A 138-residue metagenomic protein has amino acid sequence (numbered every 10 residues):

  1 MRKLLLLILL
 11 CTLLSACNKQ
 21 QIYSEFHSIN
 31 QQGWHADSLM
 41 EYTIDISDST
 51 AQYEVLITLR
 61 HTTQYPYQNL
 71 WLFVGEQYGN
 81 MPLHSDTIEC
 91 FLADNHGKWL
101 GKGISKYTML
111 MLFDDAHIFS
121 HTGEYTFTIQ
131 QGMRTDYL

Functional and structural regions predicted by a protein language model:
M1-L4: Positively charged n-region of N-terminal signal peptides that target proteins for export
L13-A16: C-terminal motif of bacterial Sec signal peptides marking the signal peptidase cleavage site
N18-Q21: Bacterial signal peptide processing site
E25-I46: Post-signal peptide N-terminal segment of mature Sec-exported envelope proteins
A51-T63, Y125-Q131: A short beta-strand element within beta-rich, extracytoplasmic domains of secreted/secretory-pathway proteins
H61-Q64, T108-F119, Q130-L138: Short acidic/polar inter-strand loop motif in beta-rich domains
P66-F73: Short coil-to-beta strand junction motifs in C2/discoidin
I88-L92, L100-D114, I129: A beta-strand/beta-hairpin structural motif
